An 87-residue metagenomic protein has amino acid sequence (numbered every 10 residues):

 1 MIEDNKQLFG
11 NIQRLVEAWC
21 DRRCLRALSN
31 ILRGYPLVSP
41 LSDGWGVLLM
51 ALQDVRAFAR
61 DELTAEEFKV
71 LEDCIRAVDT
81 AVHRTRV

Functional and structural regions predicted by a protein language model:
M1-V87: C-terminal-biased regions
